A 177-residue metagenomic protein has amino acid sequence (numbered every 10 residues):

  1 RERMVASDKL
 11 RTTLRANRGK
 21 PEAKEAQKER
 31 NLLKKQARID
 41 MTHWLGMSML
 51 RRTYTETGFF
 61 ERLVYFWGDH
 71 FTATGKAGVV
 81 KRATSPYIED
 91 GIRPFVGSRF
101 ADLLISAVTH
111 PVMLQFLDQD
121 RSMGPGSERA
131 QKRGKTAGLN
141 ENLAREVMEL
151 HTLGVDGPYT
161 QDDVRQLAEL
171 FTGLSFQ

Functional and structural regions predicted by a protein language model:
R1-I39, G126-G138: Active-site-surrounding "flap" and adjacent substrate/cofactor-binding loops of secreted or lumenal enzymes, prototyped
A37-Q177: Primarily short, surface-exposed interaction patches in extracytoplasmic proteins
